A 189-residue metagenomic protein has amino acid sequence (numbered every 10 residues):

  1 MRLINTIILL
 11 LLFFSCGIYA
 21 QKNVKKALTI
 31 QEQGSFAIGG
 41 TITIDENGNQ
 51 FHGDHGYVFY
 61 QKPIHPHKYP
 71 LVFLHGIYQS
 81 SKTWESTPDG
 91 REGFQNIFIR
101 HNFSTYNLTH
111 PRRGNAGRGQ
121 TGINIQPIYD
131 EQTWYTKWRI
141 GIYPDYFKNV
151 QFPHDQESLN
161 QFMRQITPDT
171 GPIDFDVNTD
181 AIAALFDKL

Functional and structural regions predicted by a protein language model:
M1-Q21: Bacterial Sec-dependent N-terminal signal peptides
Q21-P66: N-terminal cap/lid segment of alpha/beta-hydrolase-fold proteins
K68, T83-S86, G117-Q120: Short, solvent-exposed loop/turn and secondary-structure capping segments
K68-I77: Short beta-strand element of the alpha/beta-hydrolase
Y78-S86, T105: Serine-hydrolase catalytic-loop signature spanning alpha/beta hydrolases and amidase-signature enzymes
R91-G117: Conserved alpha/beta-hydrolase
A116-P172: Acidic/polar short surface loop at catalytic or gating sites that assists cofactor/ion binding and chemistry
Q165, T170-L189: Conserved acidic catalytic loop of the alpha/beta-hydrolase fold
